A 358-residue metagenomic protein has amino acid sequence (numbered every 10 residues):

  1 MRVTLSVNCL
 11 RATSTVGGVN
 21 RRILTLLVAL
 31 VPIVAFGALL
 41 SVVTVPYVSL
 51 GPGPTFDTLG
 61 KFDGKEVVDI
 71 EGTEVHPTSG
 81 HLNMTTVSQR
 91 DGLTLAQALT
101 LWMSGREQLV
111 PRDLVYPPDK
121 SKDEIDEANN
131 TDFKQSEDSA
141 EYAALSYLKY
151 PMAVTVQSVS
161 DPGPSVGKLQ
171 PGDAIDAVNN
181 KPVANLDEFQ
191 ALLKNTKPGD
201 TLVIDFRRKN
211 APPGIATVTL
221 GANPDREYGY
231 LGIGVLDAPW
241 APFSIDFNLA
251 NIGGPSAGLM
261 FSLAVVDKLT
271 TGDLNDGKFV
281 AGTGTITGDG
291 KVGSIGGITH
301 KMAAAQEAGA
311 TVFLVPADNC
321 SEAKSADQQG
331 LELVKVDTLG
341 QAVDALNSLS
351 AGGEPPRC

Functional and structural regions predicted by a protein language model:
I23-V43: Hydrophobic membrane-insertion alpha-helices, especially the h-region of bacterial N-terminal signal peptides
S49-T78, L82-R90, G105-S160, T217-G284: PDZ/PDZ-like peptide-tail recognition elements
L145, S165, G172-I175, N179 (+5 more regions): Terminal peptide-recognition signature
S165-E188, L192, M302, G309-V315: Conserved PDZ fold ligand-binding element
A191-V235, S325-C358: PDZ-domain C-terminal substructure recognizer with occasional recognition of PDZ-binding tails
K268, V280, G288-F313: Glycine- and Gly-Pro-enriched alpha-helical subdomains that act as flexible, kink-prone "lid/hinge" or packing modules
V315-A326: Short, glycine/polar-rich helix-capping loops at beta-to-alpha or helix-loop-helix junctions that flank or form
